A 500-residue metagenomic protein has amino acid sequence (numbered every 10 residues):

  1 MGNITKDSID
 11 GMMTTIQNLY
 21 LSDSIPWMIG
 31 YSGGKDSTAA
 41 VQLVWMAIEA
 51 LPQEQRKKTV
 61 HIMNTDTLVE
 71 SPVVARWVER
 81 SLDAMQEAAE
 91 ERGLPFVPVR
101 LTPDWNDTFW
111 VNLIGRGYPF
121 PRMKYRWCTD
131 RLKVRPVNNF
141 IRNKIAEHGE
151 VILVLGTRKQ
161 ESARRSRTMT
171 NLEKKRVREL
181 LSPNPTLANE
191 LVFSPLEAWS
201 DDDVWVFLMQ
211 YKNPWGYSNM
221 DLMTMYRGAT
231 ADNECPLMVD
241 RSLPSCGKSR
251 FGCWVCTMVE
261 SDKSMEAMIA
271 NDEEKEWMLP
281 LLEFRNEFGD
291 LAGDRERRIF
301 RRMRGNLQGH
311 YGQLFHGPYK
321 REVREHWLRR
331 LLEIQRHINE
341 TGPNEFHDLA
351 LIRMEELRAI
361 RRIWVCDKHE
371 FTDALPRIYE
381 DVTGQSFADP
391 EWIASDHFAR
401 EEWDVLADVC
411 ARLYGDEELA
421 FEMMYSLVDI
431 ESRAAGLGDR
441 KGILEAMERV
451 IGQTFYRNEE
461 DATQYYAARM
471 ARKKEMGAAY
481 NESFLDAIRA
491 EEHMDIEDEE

Functional and structural regions predicted by a protein language model:
M1-M28, K35-E500: Nucleotide-activated chemistry modules centered on ATP-dependent adenylation/adenylyltransferase
